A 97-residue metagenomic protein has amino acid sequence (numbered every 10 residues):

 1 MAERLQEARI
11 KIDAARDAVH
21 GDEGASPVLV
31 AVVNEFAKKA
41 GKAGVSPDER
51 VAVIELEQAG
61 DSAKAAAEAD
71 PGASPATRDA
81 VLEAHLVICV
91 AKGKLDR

Functional and structural regions predicted by a protein language model:
M1-V33, V90: Short terminal alpha-helical segments
Q6, P27-N34, R50-E57, P75-H85: Short, charged, amphipathic alpha-helical segments
R9-D13, E57-A65: Extracellular/lumenal glycan-associated surfaces
A15-D22, K39-A43, A66-A69, K94: Surface-exposed polar/charged interaction patches
V33-V45, V87-R97: Short, flexible domain-boundary/linker segments around small modular repeats
K39-V53, D70-A73: Short, solvent-exposed, charged loop/turn and helix-capping segments that join or cap alpha-helices on peripheral
A63-R97: Amphipathic alpha-helical binding modules
